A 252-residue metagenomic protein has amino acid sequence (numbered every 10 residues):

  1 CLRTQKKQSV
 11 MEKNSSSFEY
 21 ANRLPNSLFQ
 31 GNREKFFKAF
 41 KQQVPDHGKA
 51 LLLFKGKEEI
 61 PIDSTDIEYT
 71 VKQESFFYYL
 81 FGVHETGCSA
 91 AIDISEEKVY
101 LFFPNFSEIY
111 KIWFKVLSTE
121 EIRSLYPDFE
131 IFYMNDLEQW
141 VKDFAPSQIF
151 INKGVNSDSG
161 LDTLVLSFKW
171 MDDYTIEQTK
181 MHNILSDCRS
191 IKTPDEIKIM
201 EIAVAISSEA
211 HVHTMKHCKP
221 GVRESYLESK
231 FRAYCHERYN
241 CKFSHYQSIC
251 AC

Functional and structural regions predicted by a protein language model:
C1-Y100, P104-Q148, N156, V212: Terminal domain-start leader segments
E12-F18, I131-Q247: Flexible, acidic/His-enriched mid-domain "rim/lid" segments that flank
A251-C252: Short, structured beta-strand/loop micro-motifs enriched in basic residues and often containing a Trp
